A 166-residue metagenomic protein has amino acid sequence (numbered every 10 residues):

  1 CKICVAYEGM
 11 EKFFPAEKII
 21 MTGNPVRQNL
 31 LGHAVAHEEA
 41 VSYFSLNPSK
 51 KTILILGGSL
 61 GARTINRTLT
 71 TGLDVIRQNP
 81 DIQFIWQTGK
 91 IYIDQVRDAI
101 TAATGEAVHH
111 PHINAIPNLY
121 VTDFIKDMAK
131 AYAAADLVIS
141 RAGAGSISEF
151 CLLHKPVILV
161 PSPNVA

Functional and structural regions predicted by a protein language model:
C1-V41, L46: Active-site-proximal region of nucleotide-activated glycan assembly enzymes, centered on histidine/acidic-rich loops
A6-E8, G89, G143: Helix N-cap/beta->alpha junction signal
G9-K18, Q95-R97, A131, F150: Short loop/helix-cap segments at secondary-structure boundaries that form the rim of catalytic
M21-T22, T122, V160: Hydrophobic residues at beta-strand termini and immediately following loops that shape nucleotide-binding pockets
V26-Q28, S59-G61, I91, S162-A166: Short histidine/acidic/glycine/proline-rich micro-motifs that form metal- and phosphate-coordinating active-site loops
V35-S42, L46-L137: Donor-nucleotide binding loops and adjacent catalytic segments primarily of GT-B fold Leloir glycosyltransferases
I125-V165: A donor-sugar binding/catalytic signature common to diverse glycosyltransferases and related nucleotide-sugar
